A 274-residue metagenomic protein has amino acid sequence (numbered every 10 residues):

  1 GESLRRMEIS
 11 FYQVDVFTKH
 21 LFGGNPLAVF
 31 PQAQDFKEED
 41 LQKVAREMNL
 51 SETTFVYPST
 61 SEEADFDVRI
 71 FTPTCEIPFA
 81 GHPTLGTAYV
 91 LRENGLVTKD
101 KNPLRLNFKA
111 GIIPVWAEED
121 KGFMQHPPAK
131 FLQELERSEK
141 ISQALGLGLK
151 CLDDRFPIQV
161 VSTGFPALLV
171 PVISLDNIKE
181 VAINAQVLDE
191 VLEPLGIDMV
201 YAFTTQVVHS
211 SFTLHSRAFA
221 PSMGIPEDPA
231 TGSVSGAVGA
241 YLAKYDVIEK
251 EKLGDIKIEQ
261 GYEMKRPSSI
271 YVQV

Functional and structural regions predicted by a protein language model:
L4-F79, L85-V274: Active-site proximal loop and beta-alpha junction motif in alpha/beta enzyme cores
